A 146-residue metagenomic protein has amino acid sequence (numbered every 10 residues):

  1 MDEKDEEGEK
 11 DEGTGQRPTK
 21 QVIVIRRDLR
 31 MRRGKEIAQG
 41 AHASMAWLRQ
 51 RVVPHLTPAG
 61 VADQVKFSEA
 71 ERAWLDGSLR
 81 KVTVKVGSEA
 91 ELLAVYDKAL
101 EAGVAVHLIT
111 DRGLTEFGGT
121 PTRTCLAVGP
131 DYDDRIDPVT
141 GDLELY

Functional and structural regions predicted by a protein language model:
M1-Y146: Positively charged, small/polar-rich N-terminal and surface patches that mediate targeting and assembly and bind
